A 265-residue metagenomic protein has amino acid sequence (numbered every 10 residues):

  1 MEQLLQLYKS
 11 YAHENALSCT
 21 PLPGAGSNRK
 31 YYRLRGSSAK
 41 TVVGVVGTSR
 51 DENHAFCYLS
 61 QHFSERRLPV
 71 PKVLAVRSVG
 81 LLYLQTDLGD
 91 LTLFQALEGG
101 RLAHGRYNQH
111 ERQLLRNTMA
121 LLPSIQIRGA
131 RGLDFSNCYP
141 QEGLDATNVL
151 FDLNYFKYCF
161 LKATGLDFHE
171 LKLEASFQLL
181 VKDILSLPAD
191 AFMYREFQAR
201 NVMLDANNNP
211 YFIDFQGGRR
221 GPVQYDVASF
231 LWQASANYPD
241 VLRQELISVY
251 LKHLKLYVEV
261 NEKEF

Functional and structural regions predicted by a protein language model:
M1-T20: Juxta-kinase regulatory segment immediately upstream of eukaryotic protein kinase catalytic domains
L4, Y8-K9, A130-E142, T147 (+2 more regions): An alpha-helical support segment within catalytic cores of ATP-dependent transferases
E14-R35: ATP-binding glycine-rich phosphate-binding loop
K30-R35, I125, L179-Y225, N237-Y238: Active-site acidic catalytic loop and adjacent metal/ATP-binding pocket of ATP-dependent phosphoryl transfer enzymes
Y32-F151, Y155, K162: ATP-binding pocket architecture of kinase catalytic cores
V42-V43, P69, Y83, A191 (+2 more regions): Protein kinase-like catalytic core scaffold
G132, G143, L150, A199 (+3 more regions): Glycan-recognition and catalytic cores of secretory/periplasmic carbohydrate-active enzymes
N154-A163, Q224-E259: Active-site activation/catalytic loop segments of kinase-like enzymes and analogous catalytic loops in related
